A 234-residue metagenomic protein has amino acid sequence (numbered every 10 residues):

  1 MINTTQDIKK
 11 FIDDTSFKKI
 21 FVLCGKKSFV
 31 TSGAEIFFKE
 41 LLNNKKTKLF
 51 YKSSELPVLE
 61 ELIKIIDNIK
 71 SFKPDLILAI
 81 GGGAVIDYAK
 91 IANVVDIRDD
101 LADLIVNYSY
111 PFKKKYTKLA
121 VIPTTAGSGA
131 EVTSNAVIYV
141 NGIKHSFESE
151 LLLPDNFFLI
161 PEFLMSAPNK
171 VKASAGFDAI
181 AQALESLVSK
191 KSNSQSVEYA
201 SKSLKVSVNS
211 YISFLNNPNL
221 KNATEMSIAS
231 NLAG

Functional and structural regions predicted by a protein language model:
M1-L76: ATP/NTP phosphate-donor binding region
K19-F21, K48, D75-L78, T117-P123 (+3 more regions): Structural motif
F37, I66, V85-D99, V132-N135: Short Gly/Thr/Asp-enriched flexible loops that form oxyanion-binding sites at enzyme active sites
L62-P74, E162, N219-G234: Short, hydrophobic/aliphatic alpha-helical segments
P74-K90, T124-A130: Glycine/serine-rich anion-binding loops at beta->alpha junctions that coordinate negatively charged ligand groups
R98-S194: A glycine/threonine-rich phosphate-anchoring loop and its flanking beta-alpha core in nucleotide/phosphate-binding
S186, K190-G234: Active-site segments that bind and position negatively charged phosphate/pyrophosphate groups
